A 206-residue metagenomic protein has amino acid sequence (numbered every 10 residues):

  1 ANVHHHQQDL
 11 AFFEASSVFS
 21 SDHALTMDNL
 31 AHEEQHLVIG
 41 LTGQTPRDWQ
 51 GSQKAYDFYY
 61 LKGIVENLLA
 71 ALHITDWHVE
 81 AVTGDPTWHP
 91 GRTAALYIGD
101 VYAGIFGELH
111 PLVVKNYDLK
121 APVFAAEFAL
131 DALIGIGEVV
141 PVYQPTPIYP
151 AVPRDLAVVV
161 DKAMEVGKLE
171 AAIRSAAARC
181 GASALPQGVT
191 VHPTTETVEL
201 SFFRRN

Functional and structural regions predicted by a protein language model:
A1-N2: Phosphate/diphosphate-binding glycine-rich loops and adjacent basic-rich segments that engage nucleotide
Q7-V18, D22-T26, H32-V38, T45-N206: A carboxyl-terminal module marker
